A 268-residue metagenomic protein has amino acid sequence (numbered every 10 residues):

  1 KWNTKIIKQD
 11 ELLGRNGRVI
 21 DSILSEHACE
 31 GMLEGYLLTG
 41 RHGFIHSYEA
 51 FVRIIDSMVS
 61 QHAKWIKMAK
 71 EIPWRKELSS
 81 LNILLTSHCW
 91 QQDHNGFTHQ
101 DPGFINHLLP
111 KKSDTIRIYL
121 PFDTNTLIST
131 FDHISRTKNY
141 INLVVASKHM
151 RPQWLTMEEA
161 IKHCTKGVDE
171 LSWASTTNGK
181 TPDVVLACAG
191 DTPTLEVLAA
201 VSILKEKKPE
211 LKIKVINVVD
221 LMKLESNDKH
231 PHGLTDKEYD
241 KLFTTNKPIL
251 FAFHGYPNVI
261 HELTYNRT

Functional and structural regions predicted by a protein language model:
K1-P152, T156, H163-T165, D228 (+1 more regions): Thiamine diphosphate
K76-S80, S87-N106, R136-T268: Thiamine diphosphate
